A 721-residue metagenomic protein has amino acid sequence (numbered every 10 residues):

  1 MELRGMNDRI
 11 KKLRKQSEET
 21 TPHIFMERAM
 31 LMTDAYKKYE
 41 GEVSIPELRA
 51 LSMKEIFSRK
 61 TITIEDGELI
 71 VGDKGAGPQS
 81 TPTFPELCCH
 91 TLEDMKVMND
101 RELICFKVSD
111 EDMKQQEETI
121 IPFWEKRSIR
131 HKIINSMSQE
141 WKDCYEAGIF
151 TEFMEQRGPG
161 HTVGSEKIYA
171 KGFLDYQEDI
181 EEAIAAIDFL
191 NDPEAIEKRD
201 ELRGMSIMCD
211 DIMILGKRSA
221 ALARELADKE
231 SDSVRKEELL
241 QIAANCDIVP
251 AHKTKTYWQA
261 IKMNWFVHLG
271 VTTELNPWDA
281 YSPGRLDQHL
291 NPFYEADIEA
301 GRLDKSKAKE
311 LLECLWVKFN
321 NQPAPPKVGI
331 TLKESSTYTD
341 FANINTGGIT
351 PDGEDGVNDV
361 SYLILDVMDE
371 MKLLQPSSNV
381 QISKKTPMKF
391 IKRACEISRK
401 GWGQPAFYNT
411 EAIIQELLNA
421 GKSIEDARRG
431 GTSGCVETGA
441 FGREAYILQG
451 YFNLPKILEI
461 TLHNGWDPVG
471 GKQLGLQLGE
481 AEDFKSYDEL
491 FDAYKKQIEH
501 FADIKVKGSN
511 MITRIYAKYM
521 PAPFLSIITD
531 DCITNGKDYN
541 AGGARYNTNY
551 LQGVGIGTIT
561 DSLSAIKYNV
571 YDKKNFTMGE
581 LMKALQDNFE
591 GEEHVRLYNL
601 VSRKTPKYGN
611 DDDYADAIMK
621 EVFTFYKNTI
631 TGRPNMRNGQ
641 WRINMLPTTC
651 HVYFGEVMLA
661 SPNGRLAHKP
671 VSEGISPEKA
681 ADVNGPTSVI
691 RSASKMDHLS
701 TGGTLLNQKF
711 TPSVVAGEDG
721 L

Functional and structural regions predicted by a protein language model:
E2-M205, V234-G557, S562-L721: Conserved catalytic cores of very large enzyme subunits
R203-I214: Extended non-globular scaffold/tether segments
R218: Aromatic-rich surface patch/π-platform used for binding flat ligands and interfaces
A221-L239: Short, Lys/Glu-rich amphipathic helical modules
